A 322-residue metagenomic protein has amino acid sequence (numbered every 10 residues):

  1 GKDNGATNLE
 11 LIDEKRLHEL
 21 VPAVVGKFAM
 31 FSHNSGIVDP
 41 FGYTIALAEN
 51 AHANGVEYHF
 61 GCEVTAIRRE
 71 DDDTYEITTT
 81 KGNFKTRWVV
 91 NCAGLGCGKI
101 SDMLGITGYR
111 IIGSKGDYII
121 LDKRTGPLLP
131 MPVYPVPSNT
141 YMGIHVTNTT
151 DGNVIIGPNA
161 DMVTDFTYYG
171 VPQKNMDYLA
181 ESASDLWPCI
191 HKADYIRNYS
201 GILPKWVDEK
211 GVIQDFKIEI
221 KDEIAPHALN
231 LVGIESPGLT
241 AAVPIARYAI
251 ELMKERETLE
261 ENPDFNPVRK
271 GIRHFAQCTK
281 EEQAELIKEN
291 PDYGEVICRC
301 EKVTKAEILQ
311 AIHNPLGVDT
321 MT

Functional and structural regions predicted by a protein language model:
G1-L20, G26-A29, G143-I144: Dinucleotide-binding Rossmann-like beta1-alpha1 core, especially the glycine-rich loop that anchors the ADP
L9, G55-E57, P226-A228: Short, conserved active-site loop motifs that form the nucleotide-linked donor/cofactor pocket
I12-E14, F60-C62, I196-Y199: Short loop/edge segments at beta-strand edges and connector loops that shape dinucleotide/nucleotide cofactor-binding
E14, T44, C97, L179-A180: A general structural signal for well-ordered alpha-helical segments in protein cores
L20-K27, R68-Y75, V207-I213, A225: A short, glycine/Asx- and small/polar-enriched loop/turn that sits immediately N-terminal to a beta-strand
F31-W88: Helical element adjacent to the flavin cofactor pocket in flavoenzyme catalytic cores
P40, Y141, T150-D151, M162 (+5 more regions): C-terminal catalytic lobe of FAD-dependent flavoproteins
I67-G157, D161-G170, E181, I190 (+1 more regions): Flavin-dependent oxidoreductases
